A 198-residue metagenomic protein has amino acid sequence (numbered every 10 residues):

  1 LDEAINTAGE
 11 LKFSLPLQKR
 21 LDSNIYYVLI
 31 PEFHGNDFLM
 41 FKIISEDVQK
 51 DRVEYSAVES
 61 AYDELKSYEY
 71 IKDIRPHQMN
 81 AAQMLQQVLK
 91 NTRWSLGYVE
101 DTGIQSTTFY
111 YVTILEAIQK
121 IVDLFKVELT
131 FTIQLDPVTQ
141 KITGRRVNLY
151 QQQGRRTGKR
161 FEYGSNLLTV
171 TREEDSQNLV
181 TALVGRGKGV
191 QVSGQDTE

Functional and structural regions predicted by a protein language model:
L1-N6: Short beta-strand/loop turn elements enriched in aromatics
A8-K12, Q49-E54, T139-R146: A generic structural signal for beta-strand entry/edge sites
F13, A57, Y70-G97, T108-L135 (+1 more regions): Amphipathic, non-transmembrane alpha-helical segments in extracytoplasmic/periplasmic proteins
P16, V58-S60, Y150-Q152, R186-K188: Structured loops at beta-to-helix junctions and adjacent beta-edge loops in soluble globular domains
P16-E100: Surface-exposed cap/loop segments at beta↔alpha junctions
W94-T107, V138-R145: Short, conserved phosphate-binding/catalytic loop or strand-edge motifs used in phosphoryl-/nucleotidyl-transfer
V127-R160, G164-S165, Q177: Extended amphipathic alpha-helical segments with heptad-repeat/coiled-coil character used for oligomerization, fusion
Q153-E198: Acidic, small/polar-enriched beta strand-loop surface segments
